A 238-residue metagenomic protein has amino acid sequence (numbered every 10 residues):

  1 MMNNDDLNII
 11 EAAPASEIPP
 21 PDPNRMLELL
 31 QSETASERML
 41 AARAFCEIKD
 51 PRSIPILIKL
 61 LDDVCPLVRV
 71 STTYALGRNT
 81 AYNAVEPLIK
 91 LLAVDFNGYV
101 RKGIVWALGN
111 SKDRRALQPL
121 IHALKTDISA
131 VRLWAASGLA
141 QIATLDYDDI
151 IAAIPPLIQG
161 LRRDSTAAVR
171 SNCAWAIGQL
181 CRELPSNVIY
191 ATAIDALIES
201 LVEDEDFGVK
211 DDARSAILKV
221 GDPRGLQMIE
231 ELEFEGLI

Functional and structural regions predicted by a protein language model:
M1-I18, S36-P51, P55, K59 (+7 more regions): Structural detector for internal amphipathic alpha-helices that build alpha-solenoid repeat scaffolds
S16-L29, D50-D62, A81-V94, D113-K125 (+3 more regions): Amphipathic alpha-helical scaffolding segments comprising HEAT/armadillo-like alpha-solenoid repeats
L29-S32, A44: N-terminal transmembrane alpha-helices
E33-T34, V64-C65, F96-N97, D127-I128 (+3 more regions): Short inter-helical turns and helix N-cap capping residues of alpha-solenoid HEAT/ARM repeat scaffolds
V100-I104, V131-A135, D149, S165-A167 (+2 more regions): Short, highly charged low-complexity linear segments
